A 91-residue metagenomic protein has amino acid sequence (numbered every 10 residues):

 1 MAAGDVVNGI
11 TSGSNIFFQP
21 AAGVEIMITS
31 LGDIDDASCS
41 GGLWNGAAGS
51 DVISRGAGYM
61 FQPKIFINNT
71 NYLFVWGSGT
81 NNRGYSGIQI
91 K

Functional and structural regions predicted by a protein language model:
M1-E25, S30, G77-K91: C-terminal interaction-tip segments
I10-F17, I53-F66: Short, solvent-exposed S/T- and G/P-enriched segments that are highly enriched in secreted/extracellular and lumenal
D35-D51, S86: Short, surface-exposed beta-strand/strand-loop-strand elements in extracellular ectodomains
K64-T80: Noncatalytic modules at the cell exterior or secretory-pathway interfaces, chiefly beta-strand-rich lectin/adhesion
